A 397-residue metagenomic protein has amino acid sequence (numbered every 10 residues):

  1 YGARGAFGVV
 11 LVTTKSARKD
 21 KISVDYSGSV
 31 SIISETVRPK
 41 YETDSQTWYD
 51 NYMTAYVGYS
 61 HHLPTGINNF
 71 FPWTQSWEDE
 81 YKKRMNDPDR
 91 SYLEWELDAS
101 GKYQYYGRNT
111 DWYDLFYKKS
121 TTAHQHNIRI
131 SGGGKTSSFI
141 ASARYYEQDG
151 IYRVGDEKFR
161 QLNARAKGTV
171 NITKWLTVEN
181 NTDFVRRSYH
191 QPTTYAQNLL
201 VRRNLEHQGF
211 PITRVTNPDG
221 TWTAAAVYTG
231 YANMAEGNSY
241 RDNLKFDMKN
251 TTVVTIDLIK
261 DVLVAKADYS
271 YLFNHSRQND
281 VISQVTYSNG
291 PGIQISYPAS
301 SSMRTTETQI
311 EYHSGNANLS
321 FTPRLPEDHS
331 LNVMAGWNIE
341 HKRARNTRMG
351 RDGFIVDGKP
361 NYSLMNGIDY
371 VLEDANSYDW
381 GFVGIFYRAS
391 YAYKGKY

Functional and structural regions predicted by a protein language model:
Y1-D25, P88-S91, A123-Q125, S138 (+1 more regions): A beta-strand signature from Gram-negative outer-membrane beta-barrel systems, especially the internal plug domain
S16, G133-T136, V170-K174, I256-K260 (+2 more regions): Outer-membrane beta-barrel strand-turn architecture
K19-N109, Y146, G150-K249, V264-G384: Surface-exposed loop/interface segments of Gram-negative outer-membrane beta-barrel transport/assembly proteins
W112-L115: Surface-exposed cleft-lining segments at the edges of enzyme active sites
K118-S120, I130-G134: Outer-membrane beta-barrel initiation region
I128-G132, V383-Y393: Structured alpha-helical segments in the cores of large, soluble enzyme domains
K135-I140, N289: Short coil-to-beta-strand
